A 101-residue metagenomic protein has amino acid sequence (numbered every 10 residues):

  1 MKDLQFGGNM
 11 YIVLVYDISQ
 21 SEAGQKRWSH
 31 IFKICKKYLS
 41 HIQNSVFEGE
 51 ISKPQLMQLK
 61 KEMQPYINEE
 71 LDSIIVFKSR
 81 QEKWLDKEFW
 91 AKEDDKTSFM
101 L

Functional and structural regions predicted by a protein language model:
K2-V46, E50, Q55: Extended, hydrophobic alpha-helical segments
V13, C35, L59, E93-L101: Unusually extended, aromatic-enriched hydrophobic runs near protein termini
Q43-S73, K78-R80: Short, intrinsically disordered low-complexity segments
P65-L101: C-terminal structural segments of small proteins and small subunits
